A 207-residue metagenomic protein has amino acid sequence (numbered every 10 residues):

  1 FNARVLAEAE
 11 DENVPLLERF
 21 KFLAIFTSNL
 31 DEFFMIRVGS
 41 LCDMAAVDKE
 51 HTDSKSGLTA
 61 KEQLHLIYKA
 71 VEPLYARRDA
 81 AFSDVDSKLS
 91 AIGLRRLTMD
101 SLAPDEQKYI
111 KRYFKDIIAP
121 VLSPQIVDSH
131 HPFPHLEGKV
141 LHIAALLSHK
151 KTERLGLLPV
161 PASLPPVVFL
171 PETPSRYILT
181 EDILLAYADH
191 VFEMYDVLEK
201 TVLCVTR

Functional and structural regions predicted by a protein language model:
F1-R207: N-terminal non-catalytic structural scaffold regions of very large proteins
